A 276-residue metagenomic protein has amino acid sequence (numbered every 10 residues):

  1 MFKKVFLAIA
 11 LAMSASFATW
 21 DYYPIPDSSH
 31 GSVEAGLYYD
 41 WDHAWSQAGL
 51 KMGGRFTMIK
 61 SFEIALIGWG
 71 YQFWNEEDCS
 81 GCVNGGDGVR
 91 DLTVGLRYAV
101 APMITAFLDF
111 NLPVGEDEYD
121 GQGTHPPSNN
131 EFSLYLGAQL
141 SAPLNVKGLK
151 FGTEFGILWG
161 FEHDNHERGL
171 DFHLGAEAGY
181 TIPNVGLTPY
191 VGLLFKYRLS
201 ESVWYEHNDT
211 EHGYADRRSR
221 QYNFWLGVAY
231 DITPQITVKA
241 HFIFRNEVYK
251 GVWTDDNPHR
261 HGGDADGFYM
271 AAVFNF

Functional and structural regions predicted by a protein language model:
V5, I9, S16-A44, K60 (+4 more regions): Outer-membrane beta-barrel biogenesis signature
S28-S32, H125-E211: Detector for outer-membrane/organellar transmembrane beta-barrel domains, recognizing the amphipathic beta-strand
G31, K60-L66, P102-A106, V146-G152 (+2 more regions): Repeated loop/turn-to-beta-strand initiation elements of outer-membrane beta-barrel proteins
L37, M52-F56, V94-Y98, L108 (+8 more regions): Residues on the lipid-exposed face of transmembrane beta-strands in outer-membrane beta-barrel proteins
L37-H43, K60, G68-W74, F110-E116 (+6 more regions): Transmembrane beta-strands of outer-membrane beta-barrel pores
D42-A48, G81-D91, G123-S133, D164-F172 (+2 more regions): Replace "Gram-negative outer membrane beta-barrel proteins" with "bacterial and organellar outer membrane beta-barrel
W74-G169: Outer-membrane pore/translocation modules
G160-D164, L199-F276: Predominantly the C-terminal beta-signal and adjacent terminal strand-loop region of outer-membrane beta-barrel
